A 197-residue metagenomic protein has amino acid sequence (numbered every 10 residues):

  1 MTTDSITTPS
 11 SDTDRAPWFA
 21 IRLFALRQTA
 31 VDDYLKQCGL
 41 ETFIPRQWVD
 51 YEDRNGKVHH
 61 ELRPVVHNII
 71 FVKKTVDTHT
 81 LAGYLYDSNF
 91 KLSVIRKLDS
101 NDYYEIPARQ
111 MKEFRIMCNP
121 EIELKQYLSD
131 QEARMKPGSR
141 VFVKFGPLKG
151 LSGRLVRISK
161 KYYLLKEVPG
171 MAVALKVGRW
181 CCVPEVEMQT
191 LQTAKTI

Functional and structural regions predicted by a protein language model:
T2-P137, L155-V156, K160-L165, P169-I197: Acidic-enriched and Gly/Ser
M135, K144-S152: Short coil-to-beta-strand transition motifs
